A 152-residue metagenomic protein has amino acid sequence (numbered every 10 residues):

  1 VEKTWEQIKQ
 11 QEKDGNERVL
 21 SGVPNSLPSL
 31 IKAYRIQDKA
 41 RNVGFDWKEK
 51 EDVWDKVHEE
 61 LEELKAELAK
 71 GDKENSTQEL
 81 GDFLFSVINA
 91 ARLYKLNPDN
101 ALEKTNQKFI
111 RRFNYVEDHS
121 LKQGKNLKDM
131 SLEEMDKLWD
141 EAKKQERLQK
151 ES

Functional and structural regions predicted by a protein language model:
V1-L80, F85-S152: Flexible "arm" and connector segments at domain edges
